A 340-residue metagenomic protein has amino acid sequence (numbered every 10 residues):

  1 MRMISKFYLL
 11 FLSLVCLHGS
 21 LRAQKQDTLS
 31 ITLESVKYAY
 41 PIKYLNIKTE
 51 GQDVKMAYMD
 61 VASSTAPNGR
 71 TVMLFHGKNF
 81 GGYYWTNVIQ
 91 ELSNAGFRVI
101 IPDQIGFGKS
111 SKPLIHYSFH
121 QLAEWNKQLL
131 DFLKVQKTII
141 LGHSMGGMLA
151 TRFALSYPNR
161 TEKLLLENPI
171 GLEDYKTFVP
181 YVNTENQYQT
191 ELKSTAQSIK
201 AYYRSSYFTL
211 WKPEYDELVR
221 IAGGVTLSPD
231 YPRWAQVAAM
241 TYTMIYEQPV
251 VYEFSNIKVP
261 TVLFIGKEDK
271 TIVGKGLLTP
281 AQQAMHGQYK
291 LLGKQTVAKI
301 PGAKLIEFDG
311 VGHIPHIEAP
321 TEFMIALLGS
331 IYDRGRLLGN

Functional and structural regions predicted by a protein language model:
I31-V61: N-terminal cap/lid segment of alpha/beta-hydrolase-fold proteins
K48-Q52, M59-S64, Q104-L141, I325: Active-site loop/oxyanion-hole signature of alpha/beta-hydrolase fold enzymes
E50, V54, M59-K109, A326: Conserved HGGG/HGGXW glycine-rich cap/lid loop of the alpha/beta-hydrolase fold
G142, G146, A150: Gly/Ala-rich beta-loop-alpha elbow adjacent to hydrolase catalytic centers
T151-L155, L164-S194: Flexible "cap/lid" loop of the alpha/beta hydrolase fold
S194-F254: Conserved alpha/beta-hydrolase catalytic His-Asp/Glu region
L227-G293, A298: Conserved serine/cysteine hydrolase catalytic core
K290-N340: Catalytic active-site module of serine/aspartate enzymes centered on a nucleophile-bearing elbow/loop
